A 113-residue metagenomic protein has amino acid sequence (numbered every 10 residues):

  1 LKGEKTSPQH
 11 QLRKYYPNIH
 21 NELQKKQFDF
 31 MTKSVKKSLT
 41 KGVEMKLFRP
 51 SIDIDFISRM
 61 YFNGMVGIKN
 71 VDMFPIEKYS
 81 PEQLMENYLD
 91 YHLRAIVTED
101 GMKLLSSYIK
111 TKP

Functional and structural regions predicted by a protein language model:
L1-E4, K26, F30, G64-V71 (+1 more regions): Phosphate/oxyanion-binding loops and surfaces in catalytic or ligand/nucleic-acid-binding neighborhoods
K2-K36, T40-I52, F56: Short secondary-structure transition hinges
S38, Y91-A95: C-terminal alpha-helix
V43, L47-D90, E99-P113: Hydrophobic/aromatic-rich alpha-helical bundle segments in the mid-to-C-terminal region
